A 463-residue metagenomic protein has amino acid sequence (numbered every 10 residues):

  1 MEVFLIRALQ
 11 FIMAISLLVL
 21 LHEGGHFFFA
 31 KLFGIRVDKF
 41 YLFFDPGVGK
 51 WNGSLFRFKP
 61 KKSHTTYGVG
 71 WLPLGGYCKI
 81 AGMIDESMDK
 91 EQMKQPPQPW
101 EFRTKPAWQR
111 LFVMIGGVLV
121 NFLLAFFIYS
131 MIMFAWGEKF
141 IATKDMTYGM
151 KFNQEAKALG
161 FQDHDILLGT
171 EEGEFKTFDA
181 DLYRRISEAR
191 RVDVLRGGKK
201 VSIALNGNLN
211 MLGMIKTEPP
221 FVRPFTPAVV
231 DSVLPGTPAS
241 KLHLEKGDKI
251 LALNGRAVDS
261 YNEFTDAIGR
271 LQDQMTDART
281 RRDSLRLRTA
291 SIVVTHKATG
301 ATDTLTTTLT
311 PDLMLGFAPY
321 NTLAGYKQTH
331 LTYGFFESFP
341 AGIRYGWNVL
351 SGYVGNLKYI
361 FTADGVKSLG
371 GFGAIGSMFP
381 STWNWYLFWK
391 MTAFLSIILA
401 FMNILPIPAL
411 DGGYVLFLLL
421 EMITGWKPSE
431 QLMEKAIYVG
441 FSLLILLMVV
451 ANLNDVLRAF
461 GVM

Functional and structural regions predicted by a protein language model:
E2, P96-K105, T217-A252, A257 (+4 more regions): Functional transmembrane alpha-helices
V3-M93, M402-T424: Small-residue-rich helix-interface/hinge motifs
Q10, A14, G76, I80-S87 (+3 more regions): Internal alpha-helical transmembrane segments
H22-G25, V69, A156, H164-L167 (+10 more regions): Terminal peptide-recognition signature
F28-F29, F33, V37, Y41 (+5 more regions): Membrane-interfacial segments
M114-T147, A180-L234, S291-V293, T304-K327: PDZ/PDZ-like peptide-tail recognition elements
F127-A135, A400, I404, M448-D455: Hydrophobic membrane-targeting alpha-helices
T147, N153-D179, K241-T265, G346 (+1 more regions): Conserved PDZ fold ligand-binding element
